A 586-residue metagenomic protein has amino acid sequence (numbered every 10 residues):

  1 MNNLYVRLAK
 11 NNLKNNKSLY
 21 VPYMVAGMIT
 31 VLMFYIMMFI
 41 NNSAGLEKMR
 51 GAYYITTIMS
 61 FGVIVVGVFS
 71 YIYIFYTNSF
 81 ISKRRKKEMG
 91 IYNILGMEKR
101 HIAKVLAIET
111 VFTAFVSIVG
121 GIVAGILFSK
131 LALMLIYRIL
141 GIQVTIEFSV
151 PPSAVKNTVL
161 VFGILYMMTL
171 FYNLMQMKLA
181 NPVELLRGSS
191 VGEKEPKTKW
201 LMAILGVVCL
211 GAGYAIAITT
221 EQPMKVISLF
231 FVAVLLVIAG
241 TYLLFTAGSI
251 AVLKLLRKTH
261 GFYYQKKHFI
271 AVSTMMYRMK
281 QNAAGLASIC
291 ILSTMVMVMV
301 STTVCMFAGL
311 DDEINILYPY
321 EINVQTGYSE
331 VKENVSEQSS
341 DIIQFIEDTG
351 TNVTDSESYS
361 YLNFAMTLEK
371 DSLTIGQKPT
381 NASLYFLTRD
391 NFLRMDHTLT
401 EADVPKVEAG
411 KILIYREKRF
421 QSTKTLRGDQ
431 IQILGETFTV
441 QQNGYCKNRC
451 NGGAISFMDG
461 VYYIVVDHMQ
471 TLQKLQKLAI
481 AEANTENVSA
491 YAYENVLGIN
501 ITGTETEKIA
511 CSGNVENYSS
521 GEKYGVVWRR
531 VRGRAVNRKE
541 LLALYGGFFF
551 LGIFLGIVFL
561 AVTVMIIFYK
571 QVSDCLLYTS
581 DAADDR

Functional and structural regions predicted by a protein language model:
Y5-L13, A271-R278: A short amphipathic helical element positioned immediately N-terminal to and/or at the very start of a transmembrane
K17-G45, Y53-G90, T110-G120, A124 (+4 more regions): Hydrophobic alpha-helical transmembrane segments of multi-pass inner-membrane transport and secretion
L19-A26, L32-I36, L160-L165, K194-D311 (+1 more regions): Alpha-helical transmembrane segments, especially those used as permease/efflux helices and single-pass anchors
V21, G51-V68, G141-M168, E193-G206: Conserved transmembrane alpha-helices of multi-pass membrane proteins, especially helix-helix packing segments enriched
I29-S43, Y76-N78, K87, T113-I142 (+4 more regions): Small-residue-rich transmembrane alpha-helices
E313-G327, K332-A561: Basic-flanked hydrophobic alpha-helices used for secretion and membrane insertion
Y578-D585: Conserved small/polar residues in nucleotide/adenosyl-binding loops
